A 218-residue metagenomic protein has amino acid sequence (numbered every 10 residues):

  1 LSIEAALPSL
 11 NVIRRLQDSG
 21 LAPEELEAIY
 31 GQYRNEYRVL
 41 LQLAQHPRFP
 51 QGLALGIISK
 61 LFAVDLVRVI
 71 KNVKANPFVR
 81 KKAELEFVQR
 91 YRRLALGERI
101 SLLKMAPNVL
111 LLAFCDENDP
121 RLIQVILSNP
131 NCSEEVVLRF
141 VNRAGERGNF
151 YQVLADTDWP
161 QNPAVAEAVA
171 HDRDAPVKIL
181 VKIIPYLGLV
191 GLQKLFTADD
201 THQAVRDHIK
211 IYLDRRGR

Functional and structural regions predicted by a protein language model:
L1-R218: Alpha-helical scaffold segments
